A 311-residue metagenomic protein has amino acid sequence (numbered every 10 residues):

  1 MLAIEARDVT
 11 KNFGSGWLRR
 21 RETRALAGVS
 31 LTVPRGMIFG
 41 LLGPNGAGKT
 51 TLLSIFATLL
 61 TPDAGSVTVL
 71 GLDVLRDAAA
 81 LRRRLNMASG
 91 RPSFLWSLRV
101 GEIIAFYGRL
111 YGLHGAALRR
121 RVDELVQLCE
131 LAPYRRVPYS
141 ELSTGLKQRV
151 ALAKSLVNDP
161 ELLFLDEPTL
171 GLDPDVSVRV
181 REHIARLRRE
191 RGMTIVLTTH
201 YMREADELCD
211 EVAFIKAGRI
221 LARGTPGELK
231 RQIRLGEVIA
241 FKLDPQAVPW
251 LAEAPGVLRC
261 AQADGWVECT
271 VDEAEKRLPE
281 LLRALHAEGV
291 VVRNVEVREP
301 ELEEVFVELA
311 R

Functional and structural regions predicted by a protein language model:
G65-R76, A80-L81: Conserved ABC transporter NBD signature motif
A105, R109, A116-Y134: Conserved ABC ATPase "signature" region
P138-L142: Conserved ABC ATPase signature
D159: Conserved catalytic motifs of ABC-family nucleotide-binding domains
L163-D166: Catalytic Walker B motif of ABC-type/P-loop ATPase nucleotide-binding domains
E182-D272: ABC transporter nucleotide-binding domain
